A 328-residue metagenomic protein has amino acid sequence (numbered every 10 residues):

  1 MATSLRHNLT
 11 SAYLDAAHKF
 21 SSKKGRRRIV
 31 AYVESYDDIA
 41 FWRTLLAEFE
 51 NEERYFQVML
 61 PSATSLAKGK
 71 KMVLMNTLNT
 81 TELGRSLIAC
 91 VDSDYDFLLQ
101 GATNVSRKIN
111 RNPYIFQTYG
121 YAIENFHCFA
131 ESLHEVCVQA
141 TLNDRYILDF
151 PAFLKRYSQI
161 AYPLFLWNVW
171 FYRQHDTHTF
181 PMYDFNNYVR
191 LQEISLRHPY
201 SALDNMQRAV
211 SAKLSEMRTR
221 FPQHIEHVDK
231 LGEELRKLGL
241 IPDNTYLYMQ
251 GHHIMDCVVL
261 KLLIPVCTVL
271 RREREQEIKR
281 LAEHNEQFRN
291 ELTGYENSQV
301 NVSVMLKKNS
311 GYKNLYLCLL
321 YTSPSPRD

Functional and structural regions predicted by a protein language model:
M1-L87, D94-L98: Short, surface-exposed loop/strand segments
Y36, M249-V304: C-terminal structured domain segments
W42, H127, T322: Metal-dependent nucleic-acid phosphoesterase active-site entry motif
E48, I264, S325: Active-site catalytic microenvironments for nucleophilic, acid-base chemistry
L74-T81, C90-S93, N104-E124: A surface-exposed, charged beta-strand/loop segment in the N-terminal or early-internal portion of soluble proteins
D96-G101, N125-H127: Switch/connector loops and helix/strand junctions flanking conserved nucleotide-binding motifs in nucleotide-processing
K108-R274: Activity-critical C-terminal alpha-helical subdomain
Y321-D328: Conserved small/polar residues in nucleotide/adenosyl-binding loops
